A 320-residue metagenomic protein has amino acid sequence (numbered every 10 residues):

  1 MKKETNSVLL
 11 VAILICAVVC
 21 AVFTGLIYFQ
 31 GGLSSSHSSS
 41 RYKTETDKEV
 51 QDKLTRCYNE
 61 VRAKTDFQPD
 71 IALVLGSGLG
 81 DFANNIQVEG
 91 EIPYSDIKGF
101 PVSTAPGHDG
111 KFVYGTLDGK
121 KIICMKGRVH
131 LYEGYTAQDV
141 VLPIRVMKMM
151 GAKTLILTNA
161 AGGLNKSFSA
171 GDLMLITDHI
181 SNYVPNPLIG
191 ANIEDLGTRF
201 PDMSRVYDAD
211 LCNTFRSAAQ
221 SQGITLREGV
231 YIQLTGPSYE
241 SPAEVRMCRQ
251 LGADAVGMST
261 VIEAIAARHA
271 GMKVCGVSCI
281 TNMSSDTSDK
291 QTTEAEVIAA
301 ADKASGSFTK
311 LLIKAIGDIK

Functional and structural regions predicted by a protein language model:
K2-I15: N-terminal Sec-pathway targeting helices
A17-Y28: Hydrophobic alpha-helical membrane-insertion segments, chiefly the h-region of N-terminal signal peptides
G31-M203: Metabolite-binding pocket within alpha/beta catalytic cores that recognizes anionic/polar moieties
M147-G151, R249, R268: Non-catalytic positions within long, well-ordered alpha-helices that form the structural scaffold/packing of enzyme
K153-T154, D254, K273: Short acidic/polar active-site loop segments enriched in Thr and Asp
C212, A218-D254, L312, I319: Active-site/ligand-binding-proximal alpha/beta "capping" segment
M258-E296: Zn-dependent metallopeptidase/amidohydrolase metal-coordination segment
S284-K320: His/Asp/Glu-rich mid-to-C-terminal helical/loop segments that flank catalytic regions of hydrolases
